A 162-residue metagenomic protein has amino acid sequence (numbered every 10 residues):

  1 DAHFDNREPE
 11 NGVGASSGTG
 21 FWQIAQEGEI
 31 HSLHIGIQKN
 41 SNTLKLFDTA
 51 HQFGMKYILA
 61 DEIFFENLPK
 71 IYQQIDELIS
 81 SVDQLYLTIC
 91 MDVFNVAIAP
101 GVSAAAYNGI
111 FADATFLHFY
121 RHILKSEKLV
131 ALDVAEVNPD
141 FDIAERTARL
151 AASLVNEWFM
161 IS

Functional and structural regions predicted by a protein language model:
A2-S162: Conserved alpha-helical scaffold segments that buttress catalytic/binding sites
